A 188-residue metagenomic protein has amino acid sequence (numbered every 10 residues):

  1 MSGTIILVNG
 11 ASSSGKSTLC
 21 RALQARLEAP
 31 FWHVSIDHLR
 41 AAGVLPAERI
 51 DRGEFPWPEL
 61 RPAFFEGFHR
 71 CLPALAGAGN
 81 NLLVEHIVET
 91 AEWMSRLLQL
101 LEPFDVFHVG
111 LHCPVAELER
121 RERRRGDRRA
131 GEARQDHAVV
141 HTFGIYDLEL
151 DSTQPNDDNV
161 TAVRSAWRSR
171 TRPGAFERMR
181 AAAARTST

Functional and structural regions predicted by a protein language model:
S2-I5, G79-N80: Pre-Walker A (Motif I) flank of P-loop NTPase domains
V8: Hydrophobic anchor at the beta1->P-loop junction of P-loop NTPases
A11: P-loop (Walker A) phosphate-binding loop of NTP-binding proteins
S14: ATP-binding Walker
S17: Walker A/P-loop
R21-R70: Conserved substrate/cofactor phosphate-moiety recognition/catalytic segment in nucleotide-dependent phosphotransferases
L101-R123, L150: Conserved phosphate-donor/acceptor-positioning beta-strand/loop module used by diverse small-molecule
R120-T188: Small-molecule kinase domains that catalyze NTP-dependent phosphoryl transfer to phosphate-bearing small molecules
